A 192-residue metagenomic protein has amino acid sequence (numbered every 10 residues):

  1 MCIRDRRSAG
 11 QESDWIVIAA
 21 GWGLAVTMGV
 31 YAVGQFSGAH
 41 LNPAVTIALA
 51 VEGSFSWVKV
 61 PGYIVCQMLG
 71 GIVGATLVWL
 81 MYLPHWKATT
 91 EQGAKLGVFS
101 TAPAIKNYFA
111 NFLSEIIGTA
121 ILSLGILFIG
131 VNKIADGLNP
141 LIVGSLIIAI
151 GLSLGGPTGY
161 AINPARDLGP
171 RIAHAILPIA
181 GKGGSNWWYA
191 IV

Functional and structural regions predicted by a protein language model:
R4-V192: Membrane-interface helix-loop junctions and terminal tails of multi-pass membrane proteins
